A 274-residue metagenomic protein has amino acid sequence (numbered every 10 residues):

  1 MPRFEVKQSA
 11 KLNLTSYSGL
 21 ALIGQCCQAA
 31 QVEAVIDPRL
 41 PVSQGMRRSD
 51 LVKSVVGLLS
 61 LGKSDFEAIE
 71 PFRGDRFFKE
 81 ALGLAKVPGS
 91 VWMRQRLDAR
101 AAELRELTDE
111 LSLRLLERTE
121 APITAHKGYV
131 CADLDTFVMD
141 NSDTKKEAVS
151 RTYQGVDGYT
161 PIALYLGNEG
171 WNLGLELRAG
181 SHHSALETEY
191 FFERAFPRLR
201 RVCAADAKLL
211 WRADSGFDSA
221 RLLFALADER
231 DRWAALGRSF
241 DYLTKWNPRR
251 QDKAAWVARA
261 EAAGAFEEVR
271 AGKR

Functional and structural regions predicted by a protein language model:
M1-H183, T188-A204, R232: Dynamic "connector" segments at or just before major functional cores
P2-S9, A235-R274: An anionic, glycine-rich sequence signature occurring as long contiguous blocks
E117, D135, R221, D228-R230 (+1 more regions): A broadly tuned preference for mixed-charge, low-complexity surface segments
N141-D143, A220-R221, K253-A255: Short, solvent-exposed polar/charged micro-motifs at secondary-structure junctions
K146-S150, A225-R232, V257-G264: Short secondary-structure boundary/capping segments
L166-W171, W211, D252-A254: Low-complexity, flexible helical/coil segments
S184-Q251: Domain-level cores of phosphate- or acyl-group-handling catalytic modules
